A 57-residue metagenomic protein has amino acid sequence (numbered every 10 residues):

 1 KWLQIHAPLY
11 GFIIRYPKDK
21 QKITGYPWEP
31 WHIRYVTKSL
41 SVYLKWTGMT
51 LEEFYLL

Functional and structural regions predicted by a protein language model:
K1-L57: Catalytic cores and adjacent binding grooves of peptidoglycan-active enzymes
